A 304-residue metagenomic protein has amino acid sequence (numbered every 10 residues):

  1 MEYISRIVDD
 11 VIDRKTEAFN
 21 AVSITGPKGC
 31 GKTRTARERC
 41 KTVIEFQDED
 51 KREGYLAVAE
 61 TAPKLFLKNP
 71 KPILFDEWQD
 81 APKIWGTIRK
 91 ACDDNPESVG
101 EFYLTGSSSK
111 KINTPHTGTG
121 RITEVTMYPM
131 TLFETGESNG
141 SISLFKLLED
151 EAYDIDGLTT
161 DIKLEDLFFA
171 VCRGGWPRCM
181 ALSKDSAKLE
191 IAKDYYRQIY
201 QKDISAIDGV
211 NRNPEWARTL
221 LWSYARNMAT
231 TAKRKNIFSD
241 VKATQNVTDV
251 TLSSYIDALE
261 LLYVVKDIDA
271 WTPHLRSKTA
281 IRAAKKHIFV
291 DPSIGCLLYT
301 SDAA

Functional and structural regions predicted by a protein language model:
M1-V11: N-terminal pre-Walker A segment at the start of P-loop NTPase domains
I24: Hydrophobic anchor at the beta1->P-loop junction of P-loop NTPases
P27: P-loop (Walker A) phosphate-binding loop of NTP-binding proteins
T33: Walker A/P-loop
I44-K68: Short glycine-rich substrate-engagement loop in P-loop NTPases that contacts/grips substrate
G86-Y103: Conserved catalytic/switch belt of AAA+ P-loop NTPases
P115-R226: Interdomain motor-coupling "hinge/lid" segment immediately C-terminal to the ATP-binding subdomain of NTP-driven enzymes
D185-S301: Accessory nucleic acid-recognition modules appended to NTPase machines
